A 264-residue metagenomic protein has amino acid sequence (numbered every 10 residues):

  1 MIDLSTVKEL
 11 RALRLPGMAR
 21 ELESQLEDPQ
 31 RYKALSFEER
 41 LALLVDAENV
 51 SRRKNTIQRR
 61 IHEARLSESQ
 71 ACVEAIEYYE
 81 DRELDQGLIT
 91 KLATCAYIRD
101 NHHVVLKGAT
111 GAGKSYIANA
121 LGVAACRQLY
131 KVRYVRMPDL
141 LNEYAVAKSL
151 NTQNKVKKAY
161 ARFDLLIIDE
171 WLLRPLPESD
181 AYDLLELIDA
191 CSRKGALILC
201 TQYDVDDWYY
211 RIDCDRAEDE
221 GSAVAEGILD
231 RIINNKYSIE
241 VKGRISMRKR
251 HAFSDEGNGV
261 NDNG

Functional and structural regions predicted by a protein language model:
E9-A12, P16-G17, H62-L84: Dynamic helix-loop-helix/coil hinge segments at AAA+ ATPase domain boundaries and subdomain interfaces
L15-S69: Interdomain "pre-motor" coupling segment immediately N-terminal to P-loop NTPase/helicase cores
L22, K131, L140-A147, N151-K158 (+1 more regions): Replace "adjacent to P-loop NTPase cores in ATP/GTP-dependent enzymes" with "adjacent to NTP-binding cores
L92-N101: Phosphate-binding P-loop
N101-I117: Walker A/P-loop nucleotide-binding motif
H103-V105, L165, A196: Residue-level preference for the first positions of well-ordered beta-strands
G122-V135: Post-Walker A helix-loop "phosphate-sensing" segment adjacent to the P-loop in P-loop NTPases
